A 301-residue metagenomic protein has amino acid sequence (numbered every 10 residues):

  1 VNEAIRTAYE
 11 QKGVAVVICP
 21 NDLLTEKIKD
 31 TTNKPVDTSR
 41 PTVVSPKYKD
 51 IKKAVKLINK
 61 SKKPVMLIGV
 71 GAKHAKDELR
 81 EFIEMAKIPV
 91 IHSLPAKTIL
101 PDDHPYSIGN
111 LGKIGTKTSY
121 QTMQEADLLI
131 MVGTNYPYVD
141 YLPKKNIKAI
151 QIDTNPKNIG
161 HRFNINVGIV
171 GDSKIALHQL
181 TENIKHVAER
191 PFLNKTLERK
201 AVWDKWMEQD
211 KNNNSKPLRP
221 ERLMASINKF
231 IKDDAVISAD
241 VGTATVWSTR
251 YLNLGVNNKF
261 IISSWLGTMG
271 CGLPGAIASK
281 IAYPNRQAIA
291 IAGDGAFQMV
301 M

Functional and structural regions predicted by a protein language model:
V1, A96-K195, I291: Glycine-rich, acidic loop regions that bind phosphate or pyrophosphate groups
V1, I5-Q11, D50-P64, F82 (+3 more regions): Glycine-rich phosphate/diphosphate-binding loops that line cofactor/substrate pockets in enzymes
V1-N33, L57, Y120-K148, Q179 (+4 more regions): Structural signature of the thiamine diphosphate
V17-P20, L67-G69, M131-G133, D153 (+2 more regions): Short beta-strand segments
I18, I88-P95, I150-D153: Short internal beta-strands
K62-A75, I83: Glycine-rich phosphate/diphosphate-binding loops and the adjacent beta-loop-alpha structural elements that coordinate
K73-D77, G133, P137-Y141, V246 (+2 more regions): Short glycine/serine/threonine-rich phosphate/pyrophosphate-binding segments that cradle anionic phosphate groups
K200-N285: Active-site diphosphate/adenylate-binding microenvironment
